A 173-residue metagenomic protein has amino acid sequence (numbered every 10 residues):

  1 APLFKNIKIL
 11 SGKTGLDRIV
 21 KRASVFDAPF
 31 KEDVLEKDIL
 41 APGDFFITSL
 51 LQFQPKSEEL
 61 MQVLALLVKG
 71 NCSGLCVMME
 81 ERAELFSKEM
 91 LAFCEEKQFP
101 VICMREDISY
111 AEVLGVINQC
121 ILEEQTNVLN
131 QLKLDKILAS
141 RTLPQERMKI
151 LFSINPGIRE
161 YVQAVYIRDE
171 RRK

Functional and structural regions predicted by a protein language model:
A1-A164, D169-K173: Alpha-helical/coil-rich non-catalytic "connector" segments in signaling and regulatory proteins
